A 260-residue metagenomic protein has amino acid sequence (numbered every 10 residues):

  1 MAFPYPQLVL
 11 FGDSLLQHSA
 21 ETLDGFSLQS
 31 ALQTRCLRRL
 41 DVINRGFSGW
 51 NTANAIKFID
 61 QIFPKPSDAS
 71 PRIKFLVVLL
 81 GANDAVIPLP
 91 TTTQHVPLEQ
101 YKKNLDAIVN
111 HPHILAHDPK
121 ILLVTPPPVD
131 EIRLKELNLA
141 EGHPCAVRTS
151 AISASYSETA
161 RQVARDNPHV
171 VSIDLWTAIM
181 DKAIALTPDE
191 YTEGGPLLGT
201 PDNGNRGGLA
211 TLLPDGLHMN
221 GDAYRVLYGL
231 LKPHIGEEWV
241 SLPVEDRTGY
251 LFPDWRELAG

Functional and structural regions predicted by a protein language model:
M1-N54, I59-P71, L76, V240: Serine-esterase "nucleophile elbow" of acetyl-processing enzymes
A31, K57-G260: Alpha-helical cap/lid subdomain in secreted, periplasmic, or secretory-pathway luminal O-acyl-processing enzymes
